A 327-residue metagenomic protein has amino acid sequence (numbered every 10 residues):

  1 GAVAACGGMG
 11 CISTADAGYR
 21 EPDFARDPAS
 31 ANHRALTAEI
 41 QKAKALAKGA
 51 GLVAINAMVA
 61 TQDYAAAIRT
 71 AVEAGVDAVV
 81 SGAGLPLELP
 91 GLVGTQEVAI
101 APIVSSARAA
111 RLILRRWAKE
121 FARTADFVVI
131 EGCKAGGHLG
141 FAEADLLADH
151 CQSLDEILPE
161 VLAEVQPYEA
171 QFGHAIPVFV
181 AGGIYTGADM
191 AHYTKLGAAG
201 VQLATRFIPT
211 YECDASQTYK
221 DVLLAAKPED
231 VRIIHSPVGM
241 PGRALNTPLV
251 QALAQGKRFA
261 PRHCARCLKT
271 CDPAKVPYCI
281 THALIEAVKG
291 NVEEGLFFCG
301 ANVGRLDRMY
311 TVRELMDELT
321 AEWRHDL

Functional and structural regions predicted by a protein language model:
G1-Q171: Active-site entrance/lid segments in N-terminal catalytic domains of soluble metabolic enzymes
L85-P86, I184-T186: Gly/Ser/Thr-rich loops at beta-strand to alpha-helix junctions that form or flank small-molecule/cofactor-binding
A135-F179, Y185-L327: Conserved active-site-proximal phosphate/metal-binding subdomains
